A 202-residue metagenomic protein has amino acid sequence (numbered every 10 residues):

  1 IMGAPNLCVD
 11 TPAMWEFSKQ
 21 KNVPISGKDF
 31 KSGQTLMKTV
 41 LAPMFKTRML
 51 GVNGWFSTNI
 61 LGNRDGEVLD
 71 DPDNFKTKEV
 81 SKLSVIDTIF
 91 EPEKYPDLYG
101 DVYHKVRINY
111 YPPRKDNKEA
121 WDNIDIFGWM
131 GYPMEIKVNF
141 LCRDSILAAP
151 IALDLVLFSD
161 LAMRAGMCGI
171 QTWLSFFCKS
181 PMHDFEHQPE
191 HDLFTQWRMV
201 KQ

Functional and structural regions predicted by a protein language model:
I1-T39, P43: N-terminal Rossmann-like NAD(P) cofactor-binding subdomain of oxidoreductases, focused on the glycine-rich
V9, T35, T39, W121 (+1 more regions): Conserved active-site and cofactor/substrate-binding residues in soluble primary-metabolism enzymes
K19-V23, A42-L50, G131, L157-A165: Generic secondary-structure signature for well-ordered alpha-helical cores
I25-D101: Conserved anion/nucleotide-ligand pocket segment
D29, K78, K115, L141-A148: Generic alpha-helical structural element
K31-G33, F56-N63, N117, G128-Y132 (+2 more regions): Glycine-rich beta-alpha junction loops
S81-C142: Charge-patterned, long linear interaction tracts outside catalytic cores
F127-Q202: C-terminal active-site/capping subdomain that shapes the small-molecule cofactor and substrate pocket of enzyme
